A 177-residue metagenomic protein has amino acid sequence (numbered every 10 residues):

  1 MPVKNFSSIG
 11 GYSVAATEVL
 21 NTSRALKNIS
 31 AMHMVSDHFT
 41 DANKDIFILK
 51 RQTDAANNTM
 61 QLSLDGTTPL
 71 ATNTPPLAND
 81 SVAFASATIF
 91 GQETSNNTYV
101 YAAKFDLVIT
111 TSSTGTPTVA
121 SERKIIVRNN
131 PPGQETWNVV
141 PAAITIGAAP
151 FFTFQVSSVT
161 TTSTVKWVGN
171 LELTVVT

Functional and structural regions predicted by a protein language model:
M1-A56: Intrinsic low-complexity, repeat-rich intrinsically disordered segments enriched in small/flexible residues
T40-A83, I89-A102, S112-E122, N129-T164 (+1 more regions): Surface-exposed ligand/attachment interfaces on beta-rich extracellular proteins
K104-D106: Low-complexity repeat regions of mature extracellularly deployed or surface/particle-associated proteins
S163-L171: Edge beta-strands of jelly-roll/beta-sandwich modules across compartments, strongly enriched in secreted/luminal
L171-T177: Short beta-strand-to-coil "C-cap" segments at the C-terminal boundary of structured domains/repeats, marking
